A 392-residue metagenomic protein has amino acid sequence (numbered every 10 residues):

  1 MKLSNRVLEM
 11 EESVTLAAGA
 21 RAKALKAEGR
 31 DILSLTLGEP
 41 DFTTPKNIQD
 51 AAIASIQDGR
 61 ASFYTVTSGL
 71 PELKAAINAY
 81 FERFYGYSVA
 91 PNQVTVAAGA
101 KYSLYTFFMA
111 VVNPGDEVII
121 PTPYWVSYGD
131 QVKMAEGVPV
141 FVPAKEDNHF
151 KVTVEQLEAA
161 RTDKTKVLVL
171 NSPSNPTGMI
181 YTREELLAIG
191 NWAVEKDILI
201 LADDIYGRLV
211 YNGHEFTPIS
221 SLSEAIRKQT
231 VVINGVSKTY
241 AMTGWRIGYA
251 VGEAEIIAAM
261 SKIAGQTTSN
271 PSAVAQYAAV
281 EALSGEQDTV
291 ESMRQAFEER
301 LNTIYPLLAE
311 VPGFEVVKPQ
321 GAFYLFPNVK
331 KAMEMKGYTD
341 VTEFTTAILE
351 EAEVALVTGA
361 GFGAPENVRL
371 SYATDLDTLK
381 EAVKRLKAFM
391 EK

Functional and structural regions predicted by a protein language model:
K2-G99, T106, A282-G285, K392: N-terminal small-domain helix-loop-helix segment of the aminotransferase-like
A18, L35, A52, I77 (+14 more regions): Generic structural signal for small/hydrophobic residues in well-ordered secondary structure, especially within
L25-E28, A135, E195-K196, I226 (+2 more regions): Helix C-cap/helix->beta junction micro-motif
R83, A159, G337-T339, E343-L356 (+1 more regions): PLP-dependent enzyme catalytic core of the Aspartate aminotransferase-like
P91-N92, M109-L170, R183: PLP-dependent aminotransferase-like
A144-H214: Active-site phosphate-binding strand-loop segment of PLP-dependent enzymes
E224-E298, N302-L307, V311, M390: Conserved core segment of the aminotransferase class I/II
V280, Q295-I304, V316-A332, E366: Conserved glycine-rich beta-strand-loop-beta hairpin in the small C-terminal domain of fold type I
